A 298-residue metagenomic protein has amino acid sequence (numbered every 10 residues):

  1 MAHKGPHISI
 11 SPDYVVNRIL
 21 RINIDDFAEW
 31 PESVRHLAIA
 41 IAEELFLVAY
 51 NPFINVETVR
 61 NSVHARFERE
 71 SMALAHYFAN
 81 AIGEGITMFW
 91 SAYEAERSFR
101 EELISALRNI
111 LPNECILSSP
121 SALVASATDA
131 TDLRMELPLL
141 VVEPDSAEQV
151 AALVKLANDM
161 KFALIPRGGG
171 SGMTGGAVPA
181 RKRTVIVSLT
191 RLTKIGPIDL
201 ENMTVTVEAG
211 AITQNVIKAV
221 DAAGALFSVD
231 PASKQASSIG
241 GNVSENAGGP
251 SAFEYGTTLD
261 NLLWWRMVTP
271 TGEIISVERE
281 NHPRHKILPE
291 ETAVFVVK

Functional and structural regions predicted by a protein language model:
M1-K155, G172-M203, A232: N-terminal flexible segment immediately upstream of the FAD-binding catalytic core in FAD-dependent oxidoreductases
A106, I110, L153-L156, M160 (+3 more regions): Generic, well-ordered alpha-helical scaffold segments in large soluble proteins
M160-F162, R183: Short coil/turn segments at beta-strand junctions that form active-site/ligand-binding loops
F162-A163, L226: Residue-level detector of anion-binding/catalytic polar loops
L164, G172-T174, V216, N246-A247: Extended, hydrophobic alpha-helical segments in both membrane/secreted and soluble proteins
R167: Conserved PLP cofactor-binding pocket of PLP-dependent enzymes
K194-E201, T206-K298: FAD-binding subdomain of flavoenzyme oxidoreductases
